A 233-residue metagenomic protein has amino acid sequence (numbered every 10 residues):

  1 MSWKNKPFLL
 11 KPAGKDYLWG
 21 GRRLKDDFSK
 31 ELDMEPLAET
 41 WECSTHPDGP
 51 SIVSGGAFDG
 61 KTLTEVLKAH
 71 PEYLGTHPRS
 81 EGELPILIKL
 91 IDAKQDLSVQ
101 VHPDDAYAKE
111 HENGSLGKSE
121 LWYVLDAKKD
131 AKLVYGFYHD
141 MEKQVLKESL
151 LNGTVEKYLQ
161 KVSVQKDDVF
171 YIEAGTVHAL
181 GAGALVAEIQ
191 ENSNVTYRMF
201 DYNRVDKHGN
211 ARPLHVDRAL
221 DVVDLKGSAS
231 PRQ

Functional and structural regions predicted by a protein language model:
M1-M141, D201-Q233: Transition-metal
R22, L87, L159-D168, T176: Gly/lys/ser-thr-rich phosphate-binding loops in alpha/beta enzymes that coordinate phosphoanhydride or phosphate groups
V99, V164-A182, E191: Conserved metal-binding segment of the jelly-roll/cupin
Y107-A108, D130-Y135, M141-L146, I172-E173 (+2 more regions): Short, well-ordered, mixed-charge alpha-helical segments that flank or form enzyme active sites
E120-L121, A179-N203: A short hydrophobic beta-strand segment most commonly corresponding to one strand of the jelly-roll/cupin
M141-Y171: Active-site glycine-rich loop that binds ribose-phosphate moieties when present
G175, N194, L225-S228: Short helix-capping and hinge/turn segments at secondary-structure transitions, especially at repeat and domain
